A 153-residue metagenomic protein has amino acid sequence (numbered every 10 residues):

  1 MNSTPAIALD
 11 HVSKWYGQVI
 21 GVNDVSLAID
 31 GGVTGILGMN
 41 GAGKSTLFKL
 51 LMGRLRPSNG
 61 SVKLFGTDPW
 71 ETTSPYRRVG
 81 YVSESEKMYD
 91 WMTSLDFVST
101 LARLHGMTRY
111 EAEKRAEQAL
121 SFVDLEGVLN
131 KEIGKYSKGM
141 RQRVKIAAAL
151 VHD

Functional and structural regions predicted by a protein language model:
M39-G43: Walker A (P-loop) phosphate-binding loop of ABC-type ATPase nucleotide-binding domains
M52: Helix-to-loop junction immediately C-terminal to a conserved catalytic motif
G60-P75: Conserved ABC transporter NBD signature motif
S85, M92-L104: Q-loop/switch helix immediately C-terminal to the Walker
S99, R103, Y110-V128: Conserved ABC ATPase "signature" region
I146: Hydrophobic anchor residue at the start of the ABC signature
